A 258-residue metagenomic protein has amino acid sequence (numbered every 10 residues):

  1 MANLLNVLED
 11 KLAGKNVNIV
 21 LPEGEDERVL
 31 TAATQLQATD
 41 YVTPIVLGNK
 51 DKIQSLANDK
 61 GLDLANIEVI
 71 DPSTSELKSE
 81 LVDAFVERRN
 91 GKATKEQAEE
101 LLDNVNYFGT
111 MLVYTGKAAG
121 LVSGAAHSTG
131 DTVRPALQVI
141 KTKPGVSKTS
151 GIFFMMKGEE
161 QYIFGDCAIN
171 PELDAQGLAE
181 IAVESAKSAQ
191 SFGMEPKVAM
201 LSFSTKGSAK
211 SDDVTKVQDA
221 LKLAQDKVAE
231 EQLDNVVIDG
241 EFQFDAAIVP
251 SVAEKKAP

Functional and structural regions predicted by a protein language model:
M1-P258: Anion-binding alpha/beta catalytic cores of soluble intermediary-metabolism enzymes, centered on
